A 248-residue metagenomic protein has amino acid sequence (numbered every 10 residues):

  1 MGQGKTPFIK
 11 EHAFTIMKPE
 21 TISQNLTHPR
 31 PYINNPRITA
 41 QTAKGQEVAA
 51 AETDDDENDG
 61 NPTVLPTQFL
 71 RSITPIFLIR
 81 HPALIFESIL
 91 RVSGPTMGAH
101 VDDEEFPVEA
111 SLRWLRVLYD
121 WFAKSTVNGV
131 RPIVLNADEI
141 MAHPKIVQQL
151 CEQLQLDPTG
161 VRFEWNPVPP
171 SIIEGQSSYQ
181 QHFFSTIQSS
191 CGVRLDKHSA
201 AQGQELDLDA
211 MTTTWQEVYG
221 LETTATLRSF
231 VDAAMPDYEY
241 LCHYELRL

Functional and structural regions predicted by a protein language model:
M1, I89, Y119-T126, L154 (+2 more regions): Hydrophobic, Leu/Ile/Phe/Ala-enriched alpha-helical segments that form helix-helix packing faces
M1-T15: Small/polar (Gly/Ser/Thr/Ala-rich) solvent-exposed segments that form structured loops/beta-strands/short helices used
G4-K5, V130-R131, C191: Generic structural motif recognizing short loop/turn segments at the entrances and edges of beta-strands
A13-V161, Q181: PAPS-dependent sulfotransferase catalytic domain
D157-L248: PAPS-dependent sulfotransferases, especially Golgi type II membrane carbohydrate sulfotransferases
